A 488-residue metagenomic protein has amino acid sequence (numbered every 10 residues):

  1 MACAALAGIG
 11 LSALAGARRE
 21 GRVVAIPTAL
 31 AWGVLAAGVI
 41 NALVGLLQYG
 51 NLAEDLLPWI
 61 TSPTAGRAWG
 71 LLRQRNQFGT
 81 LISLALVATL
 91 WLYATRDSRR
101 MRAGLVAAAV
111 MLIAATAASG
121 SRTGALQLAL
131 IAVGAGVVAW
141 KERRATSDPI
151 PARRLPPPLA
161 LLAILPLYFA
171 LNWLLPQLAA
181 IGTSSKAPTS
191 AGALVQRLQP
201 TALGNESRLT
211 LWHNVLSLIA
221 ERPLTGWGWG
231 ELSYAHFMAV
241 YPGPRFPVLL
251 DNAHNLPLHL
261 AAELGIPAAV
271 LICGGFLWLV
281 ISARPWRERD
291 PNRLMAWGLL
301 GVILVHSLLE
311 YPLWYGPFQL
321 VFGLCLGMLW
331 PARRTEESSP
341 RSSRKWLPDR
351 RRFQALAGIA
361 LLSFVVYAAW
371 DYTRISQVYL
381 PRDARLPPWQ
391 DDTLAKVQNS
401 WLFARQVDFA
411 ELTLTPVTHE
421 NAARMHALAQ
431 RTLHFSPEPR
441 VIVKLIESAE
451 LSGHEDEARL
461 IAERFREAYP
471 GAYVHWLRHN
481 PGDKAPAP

Functional and structural regions predicted by a protein language model:
M1-L14, T28-T64, G70-P149, R153-L165 (+3 more regions): Alpha-helical transmembrane segments of multi-pass inner-membrane proteins
V34, A108, D251, N255 (+1 more regions): Loop-to-helix entry and N-terminal half of a specific, functionally important transmembrane alpha helix in multi-pass
P63-F78, Q199-E206, L250-E263: Short aromatic-rich membrane-water interface segments that cap or initiate transmembrane helices in multi-pass membrane
Q74, E206-L250, P257, L264-V270: TM-adjacent membrane-interface loops and short helices in multi-pass inner/ER membrane proteins
A88, L128-A135, P291-P348: Transmembrane alpha-helices of multi-pass inner-membrane enzymes
A118, G124, G136-G204, L211 (+2 more regions): A membrane-periplasm/extracellular boundary helix in multi-pass inner-membrane enzymes that assemble envelope glycans
W173-I181, D349-D392: Hydrophobic alpha-helical transmembrane segments in integral membrane proteins
P388-P488: C-terminal luminal/periplasmic domains and tails of membrane-associated envelope-modifying transferases
